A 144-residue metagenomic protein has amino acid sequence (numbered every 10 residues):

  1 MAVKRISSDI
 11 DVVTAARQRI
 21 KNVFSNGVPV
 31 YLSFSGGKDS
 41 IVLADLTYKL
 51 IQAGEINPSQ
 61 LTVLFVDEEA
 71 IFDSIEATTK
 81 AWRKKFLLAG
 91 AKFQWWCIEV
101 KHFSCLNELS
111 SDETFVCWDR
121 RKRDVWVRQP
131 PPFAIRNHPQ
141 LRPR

Functional and structural regions predicted by a protein language model:
M1-R144: ATP-dependent adenylation/nucleotidyltransferase module used to activate substrates
